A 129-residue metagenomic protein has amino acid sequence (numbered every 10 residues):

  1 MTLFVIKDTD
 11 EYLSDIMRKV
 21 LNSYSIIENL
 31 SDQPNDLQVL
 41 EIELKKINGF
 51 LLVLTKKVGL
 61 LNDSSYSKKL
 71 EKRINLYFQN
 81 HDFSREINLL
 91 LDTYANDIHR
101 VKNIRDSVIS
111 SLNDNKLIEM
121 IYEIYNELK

Functional and structural regions predicted by a protein language model:
M1-F50, I121, E127: Short terminal alpha-helical segments
D8, L70-K72, N103: Intrinsic disorder/low-complexity segments enriched in polar/small residues
E28-V39, G59-N62, A95-S110: Charged, low-complexity interaction regions
L37-K46, K68-I74, S107-V108: Short, charged, amphipathic alpha-helical segments
F50-N80, S84: Short, solvent-exposed, charged loop/turn and helix-capping segments that join or cap alpha-helices on peripheral
F78-K129: Amphipathic alpha-helical binding modules
